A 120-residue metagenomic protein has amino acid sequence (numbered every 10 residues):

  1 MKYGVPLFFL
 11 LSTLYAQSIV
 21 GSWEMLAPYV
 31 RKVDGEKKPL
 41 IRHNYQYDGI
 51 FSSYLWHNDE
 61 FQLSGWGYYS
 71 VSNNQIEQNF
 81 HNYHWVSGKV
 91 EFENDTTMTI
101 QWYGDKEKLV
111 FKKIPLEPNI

Functional and structural regions predicted by a protein language model:
M1-K2, T97: Short alpha-helix boundary/capping motifs
Y3-S12: Sec-dependent N-terminal signal peptides
L14-W66, Q75-I120: Lipid interaction determinants
